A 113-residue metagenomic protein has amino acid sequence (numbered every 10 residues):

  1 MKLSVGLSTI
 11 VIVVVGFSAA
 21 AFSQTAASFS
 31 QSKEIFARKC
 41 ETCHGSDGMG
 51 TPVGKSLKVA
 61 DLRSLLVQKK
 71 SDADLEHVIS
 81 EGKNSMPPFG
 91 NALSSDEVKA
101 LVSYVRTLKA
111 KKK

Functional and structural regions predicted by a protein language model:
M1-S30, K113: N-terminal export/targeting leaders of redox proteins
S8-V13, A37-T42, D74: A residue-level detector for conformationally permissive "hinge/kink" positions
A21, E41, G48, A100-V102: Small-side-chain structural scaffolding
A27-S28, K33-K58, K83-P87, T107-K113: Periplasmic/extracellular electron-transfer cofactor-ligation site, primarily the c-type cytochrome heme-c attachment
L57-L108: Extracytoplasmic electron-transfer domains, predominantly the class I c-type cytochrome c fold
